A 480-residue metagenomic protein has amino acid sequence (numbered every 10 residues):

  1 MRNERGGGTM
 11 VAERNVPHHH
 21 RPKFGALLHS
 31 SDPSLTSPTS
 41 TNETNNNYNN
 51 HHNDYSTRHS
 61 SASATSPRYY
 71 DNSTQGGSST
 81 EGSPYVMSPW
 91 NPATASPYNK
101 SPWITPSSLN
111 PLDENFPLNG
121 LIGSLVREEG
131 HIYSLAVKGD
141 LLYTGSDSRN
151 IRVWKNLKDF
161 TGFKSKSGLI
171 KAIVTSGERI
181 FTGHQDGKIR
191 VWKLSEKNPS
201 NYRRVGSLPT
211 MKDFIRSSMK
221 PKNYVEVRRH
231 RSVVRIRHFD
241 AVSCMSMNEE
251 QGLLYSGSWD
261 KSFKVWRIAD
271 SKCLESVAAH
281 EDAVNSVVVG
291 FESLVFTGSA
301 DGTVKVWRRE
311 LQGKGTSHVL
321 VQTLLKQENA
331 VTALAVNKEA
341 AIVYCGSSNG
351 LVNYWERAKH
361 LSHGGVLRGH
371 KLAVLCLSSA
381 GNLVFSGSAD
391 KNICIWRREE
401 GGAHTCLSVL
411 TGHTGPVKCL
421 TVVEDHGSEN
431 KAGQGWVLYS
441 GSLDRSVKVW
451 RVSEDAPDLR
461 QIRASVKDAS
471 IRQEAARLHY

Functional and structural regions predicted by a protein language model:
R2-G77, Y202-H230, E399-Y480: Terminal intrinsically disordered, low-complexity extensions flanking WD-repeat/beta-propeller proteins
P106-E128, L157-K158, K222-R235, V319: A short helix->beta-strand "capping" segment at the edge of beta-propeller domains
I122-R127, F160-K166, R204-T210, V233-I236 (+5 more regions): Short C-terminal beta-strands that terminate individual repeats in beta-propeller domains, predominantly WD40 blades
E129-L135, G168-V174, I215-S218, R231-M247 (+5 more regions): Canonical WD40 repeat/beta-propeller blade segments in eukaryotic WD-repeat proteins
D140-Y143, T161, E178-F181, Q251-Y255 (+9 more regions): Structural hallmark of WD40 beta-propellers
G145-S148, G183-D186, E250, G257-D260 (+5 more regions): Conserved strand-to-loop turn within each blade of WD40 beta-propeller repeats
I151-K155, I189-K193, G257, F263-R267 (+4 more regions): WD40-repeat beta-propellers
K193-S200, R308-G315, E356-K359, R397-G402 (+1 more regions): Short loop/turn segments immediately following beta-strands, especially the blade-tip and inter-blade linker loops
